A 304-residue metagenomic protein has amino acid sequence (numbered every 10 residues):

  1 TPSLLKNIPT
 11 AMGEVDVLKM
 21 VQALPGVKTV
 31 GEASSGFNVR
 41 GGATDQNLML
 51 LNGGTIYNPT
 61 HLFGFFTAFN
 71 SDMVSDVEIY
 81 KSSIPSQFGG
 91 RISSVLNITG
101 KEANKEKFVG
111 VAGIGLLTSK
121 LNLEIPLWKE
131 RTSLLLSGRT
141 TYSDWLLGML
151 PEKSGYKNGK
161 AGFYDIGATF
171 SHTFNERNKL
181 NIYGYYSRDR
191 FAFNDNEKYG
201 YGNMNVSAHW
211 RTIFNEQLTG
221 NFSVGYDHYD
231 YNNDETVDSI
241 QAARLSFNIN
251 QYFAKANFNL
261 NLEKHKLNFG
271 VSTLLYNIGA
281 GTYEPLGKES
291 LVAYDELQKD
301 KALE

Functional and structural regions predicted by a protein language model:
T1-I84, V95, K101: Periplasmic N-terminal accessory/gating domains of Gram-negative outer-membrane beta-barrel systems
N7, G64, F108-G110, K153-K157 (+4 more regions): Outer-membrane beta-barrel domain signature
V17, S35, I92-S94, F108-G110 (+6 more regions): Hydrophobic, lipid-facing positions within transmembrane beta-strands of outer-membrane proteins
V30, F88, A103-F108, L127-R131 (+3 more regions): Short loop/turn motifs that connect adjacent beta-strands in outer-membrane beta-barrel proteins
L48, D76-Q87, S93-K101, F108-K157 (+2 more regions): Predominantly transmembrane beta-strands of Gram-negative outer membrane beta-barrel pores used for transport
T60-F63, L146-E152, A192-D195, N233-S239 (+1 more regions): Short acidic, glycine/proline-rich loop/turn micro-motifs
S171-R188, G200-E304: Face-selective signature of the C-terminal outer-membrane beta-barrel domain
